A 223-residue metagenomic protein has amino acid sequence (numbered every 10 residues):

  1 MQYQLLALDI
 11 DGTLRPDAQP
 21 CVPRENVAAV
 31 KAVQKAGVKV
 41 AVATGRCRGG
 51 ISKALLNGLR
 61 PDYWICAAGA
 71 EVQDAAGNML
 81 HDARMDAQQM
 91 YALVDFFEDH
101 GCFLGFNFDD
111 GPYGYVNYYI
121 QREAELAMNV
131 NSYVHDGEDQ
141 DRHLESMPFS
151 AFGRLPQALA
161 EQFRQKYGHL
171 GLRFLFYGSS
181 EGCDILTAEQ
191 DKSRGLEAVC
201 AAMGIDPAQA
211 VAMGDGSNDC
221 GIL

Functional and structural regions predicted by a protein language model:
M1-Q2, C66, D206: Short, small/polar residue-rich loop motifs at catalytic or cofactor-binding pockets
Q2-Q19, L223: Asp-based phosphoryl-transfer active-site loop
L5, Y63, V211: Hydrophobic "anchor" residues on beta-strands that sit immediately upstream of conserved functional sites
I10, A68-G69, M213-D215: Glycine-rich beta-strand-to-loop/alpha-helix junction loops that act as flexible
T13, R48, N218: Conserved Rossmann-like nucleotide-cofactor binding loop
L14-P16, I51, Q73-A76, G182-D184: A short acidic, helix-capping loop that chelates divalent metal ions and anchors anionic groups
C21-Q121: Active-site phosphate-binding/coordination module
H100-I222: Conserved acidic, metal-coordinating active-site core of Asp-based, Mg2+-dependent phosphoryl-transfer enzymes
